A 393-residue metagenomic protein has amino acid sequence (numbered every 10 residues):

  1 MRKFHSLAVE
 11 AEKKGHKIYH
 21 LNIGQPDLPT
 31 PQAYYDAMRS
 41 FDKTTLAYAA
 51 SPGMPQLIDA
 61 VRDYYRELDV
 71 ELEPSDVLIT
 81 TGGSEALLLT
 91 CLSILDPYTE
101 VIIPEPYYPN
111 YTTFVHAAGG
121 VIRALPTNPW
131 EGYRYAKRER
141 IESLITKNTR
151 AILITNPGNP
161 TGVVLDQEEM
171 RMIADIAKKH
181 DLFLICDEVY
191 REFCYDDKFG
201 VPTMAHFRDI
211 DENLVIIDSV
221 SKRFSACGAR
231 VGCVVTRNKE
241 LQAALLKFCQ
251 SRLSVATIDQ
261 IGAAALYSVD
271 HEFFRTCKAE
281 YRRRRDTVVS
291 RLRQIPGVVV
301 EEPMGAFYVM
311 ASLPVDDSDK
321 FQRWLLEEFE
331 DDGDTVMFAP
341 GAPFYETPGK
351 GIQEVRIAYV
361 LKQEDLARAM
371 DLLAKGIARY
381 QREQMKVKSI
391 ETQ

Functional and structural regions predicted by a protein language model:
F4, E10-Y19, G24-F41, E67 (+1 more regions): PLP-dependent class I/II
L21, T44-A47, A60-D63, E67: Glycine-rich loop-to-alpha-helix module at the N-terminal edge of alpha/beta enzyme cores
A50-G53: Short beta-strand to alpha-helix junction loop
L57-V61, S75: Conserved AMP-binding/adenylate-forming core of the ANL superfamily
